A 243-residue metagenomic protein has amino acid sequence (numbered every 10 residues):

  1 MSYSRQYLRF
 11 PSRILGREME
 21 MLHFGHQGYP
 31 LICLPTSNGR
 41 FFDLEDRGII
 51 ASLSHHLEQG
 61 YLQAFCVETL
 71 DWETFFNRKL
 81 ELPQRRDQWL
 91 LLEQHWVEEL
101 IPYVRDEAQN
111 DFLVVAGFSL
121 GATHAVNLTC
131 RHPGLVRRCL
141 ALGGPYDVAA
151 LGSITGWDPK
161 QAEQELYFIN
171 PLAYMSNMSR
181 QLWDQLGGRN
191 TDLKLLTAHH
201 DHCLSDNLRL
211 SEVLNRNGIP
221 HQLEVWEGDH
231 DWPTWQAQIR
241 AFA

Functional and structural regions predicted by a protein language model:
M1-A243: Non-catalytic cap/lid and distal C-terminal segments of serine-dependent acyl enzymes
